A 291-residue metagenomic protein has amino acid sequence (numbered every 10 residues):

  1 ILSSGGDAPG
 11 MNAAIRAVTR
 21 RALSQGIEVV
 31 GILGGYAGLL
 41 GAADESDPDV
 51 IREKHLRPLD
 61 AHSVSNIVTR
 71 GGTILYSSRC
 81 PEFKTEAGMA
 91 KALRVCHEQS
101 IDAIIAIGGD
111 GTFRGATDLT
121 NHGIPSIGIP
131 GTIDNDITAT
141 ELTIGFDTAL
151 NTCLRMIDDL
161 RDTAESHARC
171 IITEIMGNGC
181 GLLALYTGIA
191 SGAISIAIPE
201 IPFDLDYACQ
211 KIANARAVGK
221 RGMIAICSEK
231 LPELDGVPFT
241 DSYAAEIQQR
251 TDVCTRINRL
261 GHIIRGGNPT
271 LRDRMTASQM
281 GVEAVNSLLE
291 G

Functional and structural regions predicted by a protein language model:
I1-E45: N-terminal phosphate-binding or glycine-rich loops at protein starts, especially the Walker A/P-loop of NTPases
S4-G6, I32-G38, R79-C80, G109-T112 (+5 more regions): Short, ordered loop/turn segments at secondary-structure junctions
R16-Q25, E45-P58, D118-G128, I144-T148 (+1 more regions): A glycine- and small-aliphatic-rich helix-loop capping segment at beta-alpha/alpha-beta transitions that lines
E45-I104, I144-N151, R155: Glycine-rich oxoanion-binding loops at beta->alpha junctions
A103-G108, R114-D118, P125, F146-N258: Accessory alpha-helical/coil subdomains and C-terminal extensions that flank or cap enzyme catalytic cores
A139-L150, G267-R274: Short beta-strand elements at the ligand-binding edges of bilobed clamshell
Y243-G291: C-terminal non-catalytic interaction/assembly regions of soluble proteins
